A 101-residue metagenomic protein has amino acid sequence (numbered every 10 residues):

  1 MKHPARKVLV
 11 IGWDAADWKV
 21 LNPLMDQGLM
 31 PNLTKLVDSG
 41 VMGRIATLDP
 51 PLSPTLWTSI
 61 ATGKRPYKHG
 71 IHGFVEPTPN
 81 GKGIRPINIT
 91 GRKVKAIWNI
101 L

Functional and structural regions predicted by a protein language model:
K2-K7, A15-I100: Active-site nucleophile/metal-coordination loop of metallo-enzymes that catalyze phosphate/sulfate and related
G12: Generic enzyme active-site microenvironment
